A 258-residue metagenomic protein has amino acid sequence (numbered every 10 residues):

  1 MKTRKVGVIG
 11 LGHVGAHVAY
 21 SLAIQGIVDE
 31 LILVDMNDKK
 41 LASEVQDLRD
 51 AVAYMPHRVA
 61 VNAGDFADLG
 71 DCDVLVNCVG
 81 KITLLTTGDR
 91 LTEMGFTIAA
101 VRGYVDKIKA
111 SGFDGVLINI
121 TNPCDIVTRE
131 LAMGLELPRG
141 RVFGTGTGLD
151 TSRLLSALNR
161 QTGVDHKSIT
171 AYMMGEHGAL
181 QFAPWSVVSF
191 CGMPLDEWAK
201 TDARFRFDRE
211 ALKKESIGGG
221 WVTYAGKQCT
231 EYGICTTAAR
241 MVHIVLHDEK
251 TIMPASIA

Functional and structural regions predicted by a protein language model:
L11-G12: Glycine-rich Rossmann-fold phosphate-binding loop(s) that bind the pyrophosphate of adenine dinucleotide cofactors
G15-A16: N-terminal Rossmann-fold NAD(P) dinucleotide-binding loop
I24-E30, E136-R139: Conserved S-adenosyl-L-methionine
M36-C72: Conserved N-terminal Rossmann-fold NAD(P) cofactor-binding segment
R58-D114: Rossmann-like NAD(P)-binding element
D89-L155: Rossmann-like NAD(P)(H) cofactor-binding subdomain of soluble oxidoreductases
L135-R141, D150-A258: C-terminal substrate-binding/catalytic lobe of Rossmann-fold NAD(P)-dependent dehydrogenases
